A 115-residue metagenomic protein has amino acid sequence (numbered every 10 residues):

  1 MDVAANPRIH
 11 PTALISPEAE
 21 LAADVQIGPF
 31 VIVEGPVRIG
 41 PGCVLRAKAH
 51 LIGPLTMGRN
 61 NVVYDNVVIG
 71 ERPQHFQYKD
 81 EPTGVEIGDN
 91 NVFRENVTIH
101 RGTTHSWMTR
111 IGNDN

Functional and structural regions predicted by a protein language model:
M1-I9: Generic start-of-chain signal for non-secretory N-termini
P7, A13, A19, D24-I27 (+13 more regions): A structural motif detector for beta-strand N-caps
E81: Glycine-rich NAD(P)-binding loop of Rossmann-like domains
H105-S106: Internal nucleotide-binding/catalytic subdomain
